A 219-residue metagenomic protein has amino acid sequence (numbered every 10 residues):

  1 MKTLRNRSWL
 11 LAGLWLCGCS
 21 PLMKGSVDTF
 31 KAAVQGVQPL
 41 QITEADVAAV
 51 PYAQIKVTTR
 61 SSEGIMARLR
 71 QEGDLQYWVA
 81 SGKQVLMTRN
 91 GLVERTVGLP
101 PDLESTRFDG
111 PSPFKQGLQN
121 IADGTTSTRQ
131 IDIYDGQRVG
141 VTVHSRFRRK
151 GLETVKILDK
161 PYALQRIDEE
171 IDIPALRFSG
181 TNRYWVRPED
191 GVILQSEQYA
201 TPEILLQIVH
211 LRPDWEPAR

Functional and structural regions predicted by a protein language model:
M1-L10: Bacterial N-terminal signal peptides that target proteins for export
L16-G18: C-terminal motif of bacterial Sec signal peptides marking the signal peptidase cleavage site
S20-S105, I121-R219: Acidic, serine/threonine-rich low-complexity disordered tracts
R107-D109: Acidic/charged, solvent-exposed loop-and-adjacent secondary-structure segments enriched in E/D, K/R, S/T, and G/P
P111-L118: A small/polar (G/S/T-enriched), proline-flanked helix-loop surface module common in exported/cell-envelope proteins
